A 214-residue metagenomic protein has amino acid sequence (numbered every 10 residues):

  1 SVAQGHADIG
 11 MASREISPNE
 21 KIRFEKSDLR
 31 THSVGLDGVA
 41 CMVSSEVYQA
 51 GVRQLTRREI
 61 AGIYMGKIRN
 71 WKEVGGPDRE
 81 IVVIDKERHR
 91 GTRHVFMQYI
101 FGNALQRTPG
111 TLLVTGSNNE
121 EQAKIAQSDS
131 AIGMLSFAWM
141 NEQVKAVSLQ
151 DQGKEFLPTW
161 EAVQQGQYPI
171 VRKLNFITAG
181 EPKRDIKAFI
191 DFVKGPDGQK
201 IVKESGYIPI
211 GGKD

Functional and structural regions predicted by a protein language model:
S1-D214: Exported/periplasmic ABC-transporter solute-binding proteins
